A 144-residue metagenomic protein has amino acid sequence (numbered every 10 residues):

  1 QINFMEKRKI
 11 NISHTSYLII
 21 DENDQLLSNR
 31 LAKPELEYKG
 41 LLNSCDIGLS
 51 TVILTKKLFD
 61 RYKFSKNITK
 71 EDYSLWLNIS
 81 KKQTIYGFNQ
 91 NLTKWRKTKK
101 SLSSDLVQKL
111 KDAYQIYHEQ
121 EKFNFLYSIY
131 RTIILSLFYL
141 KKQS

Functional and structural regions predicted by a protein language model:
Q1-L27: Conserved donor NDP-sugar-binding/catalytic core segment of glycosyltransferases
N3, S74, Q115: Active-site phosphate/pyrophosphate-handling residues
H14-T15, D21, S28-Q108: Conserved nucleotide-sugar donor-binding catalytic segment
Y86, K100-S144: Non-catalytic, C-terminal membrane-associated alpha-helical segments of glycosyltransferases
